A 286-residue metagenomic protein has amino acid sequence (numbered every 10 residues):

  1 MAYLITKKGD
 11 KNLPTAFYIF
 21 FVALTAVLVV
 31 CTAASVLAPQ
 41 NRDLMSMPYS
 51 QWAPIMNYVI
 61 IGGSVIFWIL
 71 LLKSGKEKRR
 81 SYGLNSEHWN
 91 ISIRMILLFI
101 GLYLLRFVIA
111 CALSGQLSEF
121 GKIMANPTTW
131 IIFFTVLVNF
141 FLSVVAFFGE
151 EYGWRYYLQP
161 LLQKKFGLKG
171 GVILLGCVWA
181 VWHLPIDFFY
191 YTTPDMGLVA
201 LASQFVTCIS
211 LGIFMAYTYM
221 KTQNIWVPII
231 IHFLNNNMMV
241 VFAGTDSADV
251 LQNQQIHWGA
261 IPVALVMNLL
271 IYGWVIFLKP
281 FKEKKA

Functional and structural regions predicted by a protein language model:
M1-A2, V22-A33, I60-L70, L98-V108 (+1 more regions): Hydrophobic core of alpha-helical transmembrane segments in multi-pass integral membrane proteins
L4-K11, L72-R79, G273-A286: Membrane-interface capping segments at transmembrane-helix boundaries
K11-T15, H88-W89, G167-G171, G197 (+2 more regions): Membrane-helix interface segments
V22-S35, I100-V108, C177-P185, F233-T245: Aromatic-anchored segments of alpha-helical transmembrane domains
A33-V59, I66-Y152, Q159-K165, T193-A200: Juxtamembrane helix-loop-helix connectors linking adjacent transmembrane helices in multi-pass membrane enzymes
I96, I100, V136, F140 (+7 more regions): Residue-level signature of the transmembrane alpha-helical core of multi-pass small-molecule transporters
F148-G176, Y190, M220-N224: Membrane-interface helix/loop boundary segments of multi-pass membrane proteins
D195-V199, I225, I231-A286: C-terminal membrane module of polytopic membrane proteins
